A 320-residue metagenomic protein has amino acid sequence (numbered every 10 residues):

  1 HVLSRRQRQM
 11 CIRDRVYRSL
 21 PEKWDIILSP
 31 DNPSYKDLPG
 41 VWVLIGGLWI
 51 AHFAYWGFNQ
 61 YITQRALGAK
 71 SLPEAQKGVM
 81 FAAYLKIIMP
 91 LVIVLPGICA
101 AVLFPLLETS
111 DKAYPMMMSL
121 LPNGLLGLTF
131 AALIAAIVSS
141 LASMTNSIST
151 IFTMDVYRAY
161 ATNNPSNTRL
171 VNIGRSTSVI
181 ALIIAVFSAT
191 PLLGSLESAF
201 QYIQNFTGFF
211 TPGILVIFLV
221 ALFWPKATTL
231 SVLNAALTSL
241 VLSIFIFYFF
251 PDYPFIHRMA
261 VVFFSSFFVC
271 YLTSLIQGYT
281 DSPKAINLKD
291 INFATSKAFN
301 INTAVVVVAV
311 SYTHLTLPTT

Functional and structural regions predicted by a protein language model:
H1-R8, I12, H314-T320: Single conserved hydrophobic/aromatic residue that forms the stacking wall/gate of nucleotide- or nucleobase-binding
R5-Q9, R13-S29, F53, I98-L103 (+2 more regions): Hydrophobic alpha-helical segments and their helix-loop junctions in multi-pass secondary transporters
D14-R15, Y253-L315: Terminal cytosolic tails of multi-pass membrane transporters, especially the segment immediately following the final
K36-V41, S119-T129, G208-G213: Membrane-interfacial loop-to-helix junctions in multi-pass transporters
G46-E74, V156, L272-I286: Juxtamembrane interface elements at the cytosolic ends of transmembrane helices in multi-pass membrane proteins
Y55, Y61-N205, N300, S311-L315: Helix-loop-helix junctions that connect adjacent transmembrane helices in secondary transporters/permeases, recognized
L222-L233: Membrane-helix interface "capping/anchor" motifs
S231-L242: Central hydrophobic cores of alpha-helical transmembrane segments in multi-pass integral membrane proteins
